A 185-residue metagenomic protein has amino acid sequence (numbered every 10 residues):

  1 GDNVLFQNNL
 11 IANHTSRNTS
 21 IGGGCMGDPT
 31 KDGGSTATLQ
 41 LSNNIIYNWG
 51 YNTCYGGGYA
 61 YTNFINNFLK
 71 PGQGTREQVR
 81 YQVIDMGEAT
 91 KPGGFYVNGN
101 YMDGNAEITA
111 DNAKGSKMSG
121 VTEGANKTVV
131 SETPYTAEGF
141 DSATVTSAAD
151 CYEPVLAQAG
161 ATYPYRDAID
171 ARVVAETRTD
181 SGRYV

Functional and structural regions predicted by a protein language model:
G1-G50, Y61-Q73, F95-G104: Right-handed parallel beta-helix
R17-N18, N52-C54, R76-V83: Structural detector of coil-to-beta-strand junctions
G34-L39, G57, M86-T90, K117: Extracellular protease catalytic domains of secreted zymogens
I65, L69-V185: Long, contiguous C-terminal flanking segments immediately downstream of a protein's structured core
